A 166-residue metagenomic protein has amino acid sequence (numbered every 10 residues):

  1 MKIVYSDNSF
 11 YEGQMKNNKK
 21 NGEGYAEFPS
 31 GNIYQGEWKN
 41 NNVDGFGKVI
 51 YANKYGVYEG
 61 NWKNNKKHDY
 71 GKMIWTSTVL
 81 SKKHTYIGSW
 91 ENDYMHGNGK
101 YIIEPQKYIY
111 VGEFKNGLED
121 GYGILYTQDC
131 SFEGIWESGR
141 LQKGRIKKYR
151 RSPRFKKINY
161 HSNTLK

Functional and structural regions predicted by a protein language model:
I3-S6, Y25-P29, K48-N53, K72-S77 (+3 more regions): Beta-turn initiation residues at beta-strand->coil junctions
F10-N21, I33-D44, V57-H68, H84-G97 (+3 more regions): Conserved anchor residues at repeat-unit boundaries in beta-strand-based tandem repeats, strongest for the MORN repeat
T78-K83: Surface-exposed loop/turn motifs in large extracellular/passenger domains
